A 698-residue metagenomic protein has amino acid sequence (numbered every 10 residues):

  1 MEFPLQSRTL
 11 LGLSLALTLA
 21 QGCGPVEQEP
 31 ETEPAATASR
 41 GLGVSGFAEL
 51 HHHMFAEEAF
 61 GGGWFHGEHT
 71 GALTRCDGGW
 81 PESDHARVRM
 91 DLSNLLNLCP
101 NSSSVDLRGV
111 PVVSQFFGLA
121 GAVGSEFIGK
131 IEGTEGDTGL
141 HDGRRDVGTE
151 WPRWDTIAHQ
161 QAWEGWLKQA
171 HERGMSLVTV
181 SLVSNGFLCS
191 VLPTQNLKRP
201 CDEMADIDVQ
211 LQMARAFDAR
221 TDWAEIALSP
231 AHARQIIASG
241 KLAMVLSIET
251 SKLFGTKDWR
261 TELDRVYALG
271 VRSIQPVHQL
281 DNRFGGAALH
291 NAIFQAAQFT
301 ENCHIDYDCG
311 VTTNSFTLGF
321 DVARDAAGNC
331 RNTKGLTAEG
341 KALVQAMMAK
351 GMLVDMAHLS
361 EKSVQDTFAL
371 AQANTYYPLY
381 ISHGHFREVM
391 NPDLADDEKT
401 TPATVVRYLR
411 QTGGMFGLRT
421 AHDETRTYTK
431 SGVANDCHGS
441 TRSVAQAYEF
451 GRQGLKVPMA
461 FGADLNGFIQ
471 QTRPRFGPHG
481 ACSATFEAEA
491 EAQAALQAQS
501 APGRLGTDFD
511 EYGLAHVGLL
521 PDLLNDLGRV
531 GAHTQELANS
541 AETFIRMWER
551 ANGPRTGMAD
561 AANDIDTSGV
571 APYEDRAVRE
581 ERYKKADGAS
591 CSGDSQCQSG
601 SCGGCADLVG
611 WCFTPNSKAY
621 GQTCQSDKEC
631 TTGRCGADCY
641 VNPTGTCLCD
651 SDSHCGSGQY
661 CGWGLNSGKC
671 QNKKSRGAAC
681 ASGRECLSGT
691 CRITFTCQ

Functional and structural regions predicted by a protein language model:
M1-L11: Bacterial N-terminal signal peptides that target proteins for export
L19-G22: C-terminal motif of bacterial Sec signal peptides marking the signal peptidase cleavage site
G24-V26: Bacterial signal peptide processing site
A36-T333, A338-Q345, A349, V364 (+4 more regions): N-terminal hydrophobic targeting/anchoring segments and the immediately downstream early-domain regions of hydrolases
L353-M356: Short catalytic-loop micro-motif centered on adjacent basic/acidic residues
E581-Q698: Secreted, cysteine-rich disulfide-bonded mini-domains of extracellular proteins
